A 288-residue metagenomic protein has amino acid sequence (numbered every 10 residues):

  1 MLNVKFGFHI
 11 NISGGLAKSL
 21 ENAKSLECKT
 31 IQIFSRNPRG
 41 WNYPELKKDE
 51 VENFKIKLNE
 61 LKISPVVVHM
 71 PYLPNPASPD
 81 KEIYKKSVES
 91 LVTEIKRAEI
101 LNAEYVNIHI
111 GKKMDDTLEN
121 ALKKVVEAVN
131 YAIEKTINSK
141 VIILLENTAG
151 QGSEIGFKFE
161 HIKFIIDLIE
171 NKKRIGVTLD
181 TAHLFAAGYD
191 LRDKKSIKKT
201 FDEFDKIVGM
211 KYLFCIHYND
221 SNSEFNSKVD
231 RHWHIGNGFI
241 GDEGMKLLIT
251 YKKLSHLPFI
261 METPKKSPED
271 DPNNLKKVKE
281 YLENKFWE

Functional and structural regions predicted by a protein language model:
M1-M70, P74-K96, N284-E288: N-terminal pre-domain/capping segments
H9-S13, R36-P38, P71-L73, G111-K113 (+4 more regions): Active-site beta-loop-alpha junctions enriched in small/polar residues
E21-C28, K47-V67, E94-N102, I133-S139 (+3 more regions): Acidic (Asp/Glu)-rich catalytic clusters
A23, H69, S87, A98 (+5 more regions): Conserved, mostly hydrophobic/aromatic
Q32, F214-H217, H256-T263: Conserved active-site loop/cleft motifs that coordinate metal ions or position small ligands
E60, P76-G176: Active-site acidic/histidine proton-transfer and metal-coordination neighborhood in alpha/beta enzyme cores
E82-I95, L118-Y131, K158-D167, K195-D202 (+2 more regions): Short, electropositive alpha-helical surface patch
Y131-W233: Acidic/histidine-rich catalytic cores of soluble enzymes
